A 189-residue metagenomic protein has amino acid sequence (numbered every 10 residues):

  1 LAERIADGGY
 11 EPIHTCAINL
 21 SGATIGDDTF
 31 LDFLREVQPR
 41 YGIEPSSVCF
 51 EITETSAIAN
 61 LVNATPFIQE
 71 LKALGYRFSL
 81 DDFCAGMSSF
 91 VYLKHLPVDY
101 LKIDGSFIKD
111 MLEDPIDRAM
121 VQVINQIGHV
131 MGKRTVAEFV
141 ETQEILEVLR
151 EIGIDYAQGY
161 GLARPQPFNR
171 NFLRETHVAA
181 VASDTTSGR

Functional and structural regions predicted by a protein language model:
R4-I5, G9, N19-D28, S47-L61 (+1 more regions): EAL-family c-di-GMP phosphodiesterase catalytic domain
A6-H14, G42: Catalytic core regions of nucleotide second-messenger enzymes
F33-V37: A short, hydrophobic coiled-coil helix within the histidine kinase transmitter core
Q38, E44-S46: Conserved C-terminal helical docking segment of ANL/AMP-forming enzymes that engages the acyl-acceptor during
A64-T65: Acidic, serine/threonine- and proline-rich low-complexity intrinsically disordered segments
